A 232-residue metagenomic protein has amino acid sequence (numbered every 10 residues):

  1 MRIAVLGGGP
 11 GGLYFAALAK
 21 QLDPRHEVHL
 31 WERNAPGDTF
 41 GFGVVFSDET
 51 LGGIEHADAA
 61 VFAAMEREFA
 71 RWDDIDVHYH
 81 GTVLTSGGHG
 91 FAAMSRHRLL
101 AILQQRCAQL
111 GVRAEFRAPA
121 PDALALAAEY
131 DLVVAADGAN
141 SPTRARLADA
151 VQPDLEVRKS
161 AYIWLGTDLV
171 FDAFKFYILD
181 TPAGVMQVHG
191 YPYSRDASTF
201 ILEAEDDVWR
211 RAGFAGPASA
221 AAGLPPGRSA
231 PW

Functional and structural regions predicted by a protein language model:
M1, H26, S160: Nucleotide donor/acceptor-binding cores
M1-G11: Beta1/beta-strand and adjacent pyrophosphate-binding region of the FAD-binding site in flavoprotein oxidoreductases
L6, L18-G41: Glycine-rich FAD pyrophosphate-binding loop
G11, P36, N140: Conserved Rossmann-like nucleotide-cofactor binding loop
F15, F40, A125-L126, T143-R146 (+1 more regions): Short glycine-/acidic-enriched loop or helix-start segments at secondary-structure transitions that form or flank
D48-W164: Conserved N-terminal helical subregion
H89, D172-W232: Conserved FAD/dinucleotide-binding core of flavoprotein oxidoreductases
A161-A173: Glycine-rich loop(s) and the adjacent beta-strand/alpha-helix scaffold that form part
